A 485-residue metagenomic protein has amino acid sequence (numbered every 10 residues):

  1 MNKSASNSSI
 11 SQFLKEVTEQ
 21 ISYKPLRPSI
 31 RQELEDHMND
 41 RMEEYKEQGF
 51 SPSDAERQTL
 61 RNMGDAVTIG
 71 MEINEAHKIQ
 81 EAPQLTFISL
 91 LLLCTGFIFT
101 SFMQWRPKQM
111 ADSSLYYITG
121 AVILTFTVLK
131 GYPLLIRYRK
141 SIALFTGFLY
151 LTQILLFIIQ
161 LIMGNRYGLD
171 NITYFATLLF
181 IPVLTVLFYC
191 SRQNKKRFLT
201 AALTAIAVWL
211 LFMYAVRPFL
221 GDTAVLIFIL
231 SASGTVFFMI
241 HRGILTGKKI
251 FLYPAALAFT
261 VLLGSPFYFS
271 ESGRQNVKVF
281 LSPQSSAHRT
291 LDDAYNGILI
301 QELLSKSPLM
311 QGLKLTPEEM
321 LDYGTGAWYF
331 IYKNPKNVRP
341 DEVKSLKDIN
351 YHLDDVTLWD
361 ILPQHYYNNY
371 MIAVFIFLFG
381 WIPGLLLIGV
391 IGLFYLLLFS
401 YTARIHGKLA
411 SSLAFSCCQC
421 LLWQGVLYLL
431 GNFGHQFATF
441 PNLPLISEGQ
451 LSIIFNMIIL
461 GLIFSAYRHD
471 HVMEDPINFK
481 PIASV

Functional and structural regions predicted by a protein language model:
M1-S51: N-terminal, intrinsically disordered, low-complexity segments that immediately precede the first transmembrane helix
F50-K108: Cytosolic juxtamembrane regions of integral membrane proteins
T119-I123, F375-L398, N456: Hydrophobic alpha-helical transmembrane segments
T146-I159, I172-I240, L462: Alpha-helical transmembrane segments of multi-pass inner-membrane proteins
A207-V208, D222-P266, G392: Hydrophobic alpha-helical segments of polytopic membrane proteins
K248-W381: Hydrophobic, glycine- and aromatic-enriched re-entrant/interface helices and adjoining loop segments
F399-T439: Loop-to-helix entry and N-terminal half of a specific, functionally important transmembrane alpha helix in multi-pass
L409, L427-V485: A juxtamembrane structural motif centered on a specific transmembrane helix
